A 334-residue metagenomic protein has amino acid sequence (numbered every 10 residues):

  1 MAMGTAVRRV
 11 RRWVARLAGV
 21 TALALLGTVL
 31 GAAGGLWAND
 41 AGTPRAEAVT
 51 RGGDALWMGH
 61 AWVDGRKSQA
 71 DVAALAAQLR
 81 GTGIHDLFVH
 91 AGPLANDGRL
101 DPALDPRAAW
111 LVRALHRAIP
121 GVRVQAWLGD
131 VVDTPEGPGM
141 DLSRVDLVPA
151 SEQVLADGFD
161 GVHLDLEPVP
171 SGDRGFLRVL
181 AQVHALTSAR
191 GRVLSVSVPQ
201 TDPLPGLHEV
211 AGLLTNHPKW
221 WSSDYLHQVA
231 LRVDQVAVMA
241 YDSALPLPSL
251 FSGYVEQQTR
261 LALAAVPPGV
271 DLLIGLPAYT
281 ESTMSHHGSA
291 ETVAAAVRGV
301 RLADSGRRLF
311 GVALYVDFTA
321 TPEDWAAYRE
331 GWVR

Functional and structural regions predicted by a protein language model:
A2-L26: N-terminal Sec-pathway targeting helices
L26-T50: C-terminal region of N-terminal signal peptides and the immediate post-cleavage residues of exported proteins
G31-N39, Y241-S243, A265-R334: Substrate-binding cleft of secreted/luminal carbohydrate-active enzymes
A46-A73, Q78-T82, D86, H90-A230: Chitinase-like catalytic core of GlcNAc-active glycosidases
L87, L164, V236, I274 (+1 more regions): Conserved, mostly hydrophobic/aromatic
D105-W110, S188, Y241-S282: Glycoside hydrolase catalytic-domain groove-lining segments
L111-A118, Q153, Q182-R190, Q228 (+4 more regions): Alpha-helical structural signal in soluble globular domains
G137, G206-E209, P248-S249, M284-H286 (+1 more regions): Short, well-ordered secondary-structure micro-motifs
